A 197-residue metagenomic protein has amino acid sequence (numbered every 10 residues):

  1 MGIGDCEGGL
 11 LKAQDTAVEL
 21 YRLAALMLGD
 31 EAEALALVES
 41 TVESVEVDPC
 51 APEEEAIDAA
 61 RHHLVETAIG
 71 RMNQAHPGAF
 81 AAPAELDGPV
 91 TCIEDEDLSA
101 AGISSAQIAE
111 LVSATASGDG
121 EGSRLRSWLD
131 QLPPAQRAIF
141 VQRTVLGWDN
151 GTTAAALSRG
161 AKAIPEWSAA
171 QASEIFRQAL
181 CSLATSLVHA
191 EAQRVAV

Functional and structural regions predicted by a protein language model:
M1-R22, G29-L35, A51: A short, charge-rich alpha-helical start-of-domain segment used by transcription regulators
G2-I3, E39-I57, Q74-A75: Sigma70-family region 2
K12, T16-L20, L37, T41 (+1 more regions): Residue-level preference for hydrophobic side chains embedded in well-ordered alpha helices
L20, A24, A34-V45, T153 (+1 more regions): Short, small-hydrophobic-rich alpha-helical interface motif
E53-E55, R61-S104: Arg/Lys-rich amphipathic alpha helix in sigma70-family domain 2
E110-G118, S123-L132, L183, L187-A190: Short amphipathic alpha-helical boundary/capping segments
S127-A156: Short amphipathic alpha helix immediately N-terminal
G151, A155-V197: DNA-recognition helix of helix-turn-helix
